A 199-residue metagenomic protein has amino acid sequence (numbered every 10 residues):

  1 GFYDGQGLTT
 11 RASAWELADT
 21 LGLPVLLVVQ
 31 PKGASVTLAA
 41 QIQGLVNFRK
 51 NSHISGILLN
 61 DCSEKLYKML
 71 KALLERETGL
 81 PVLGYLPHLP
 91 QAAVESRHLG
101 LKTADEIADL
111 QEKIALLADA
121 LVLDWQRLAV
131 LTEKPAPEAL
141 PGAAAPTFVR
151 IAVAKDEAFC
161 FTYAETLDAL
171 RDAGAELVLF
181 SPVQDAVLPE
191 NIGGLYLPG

Functional and structural regions predicted by a protein language model:
G1-G7: Switch II (G3) loop of P-loop NTPases
T9-P31: Inter-motif core of Ras-like GTPase G domains
E16-L17, G44, L74, A169: Hydrophobic/aromatic ligand-binding patch that stacks against planar heteroaromatic rings of cofactors or nucleotides
L26-V28, L58, Y196-P198: Structural motif
Q30-P31, L59-E64, A154-E157: Structural motif
S35-A143: Internal gly/pro-rich beta-alpha loop/helix module that stabilizes soluble enzyme cofactors or their anionic handles
V149-D172: Short, charged N-terminal beta->alpha structural module
A164, D168-G199: Flexible gly/pro-rich beta->alpha loop and the following alpha-helix that scaffold active-site loops
